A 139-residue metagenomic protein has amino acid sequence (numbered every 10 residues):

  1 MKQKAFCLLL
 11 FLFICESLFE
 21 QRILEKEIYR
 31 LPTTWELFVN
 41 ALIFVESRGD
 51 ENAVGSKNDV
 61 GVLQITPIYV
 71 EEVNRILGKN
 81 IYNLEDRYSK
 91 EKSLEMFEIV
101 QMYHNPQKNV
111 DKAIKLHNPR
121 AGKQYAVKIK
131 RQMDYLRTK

Functional and structural regions predicted by a protein language model:
K2, N118-R120: Short, flexible beta-strand-to-coil junctions
K2-C7, F11-E51, I76-L77, K90-M102 (+1 more regions): Export/targeting segments at the very N-terminus of extracytoplasmic proteins
T34-A41, Q107-L116: Alpha-helical scaffolds flanking conserved acidic
F38, N58-G61, Y125: Residues that flank catalytic or metal-binding motifs in active/ligand-binding sites
E51-N52, V127: Alpha-helical elements of the RecA-like P-loop NTPase motor core of helicases
A53-L77, L116: Short, surface-exposed glycine/acidic/tryptophan-bearing loops
P67-K112, A121-L136: Alpha-helical segment that forms one wall of the substrate-binding/catalytic cleft in peptidoglycan-active domains
